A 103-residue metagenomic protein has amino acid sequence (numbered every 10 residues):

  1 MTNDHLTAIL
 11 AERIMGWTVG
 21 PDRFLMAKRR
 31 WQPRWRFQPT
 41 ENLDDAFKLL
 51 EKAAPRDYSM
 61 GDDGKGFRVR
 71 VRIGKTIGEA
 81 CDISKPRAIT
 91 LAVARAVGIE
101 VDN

Functional and structural regions predicted by a protein language model:
M1-R87, L91-N103: Glycine-rich anion-binding surface patch
